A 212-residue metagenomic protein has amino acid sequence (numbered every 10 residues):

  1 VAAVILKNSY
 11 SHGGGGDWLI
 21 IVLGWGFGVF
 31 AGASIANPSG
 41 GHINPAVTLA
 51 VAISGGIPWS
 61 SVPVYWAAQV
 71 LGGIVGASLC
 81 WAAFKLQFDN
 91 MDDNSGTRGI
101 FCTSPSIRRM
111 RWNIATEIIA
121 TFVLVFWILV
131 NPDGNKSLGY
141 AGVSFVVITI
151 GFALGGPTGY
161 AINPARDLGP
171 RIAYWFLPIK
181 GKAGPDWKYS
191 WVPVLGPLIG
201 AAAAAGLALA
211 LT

Functional and structural regions predicted by a protein language model:
V1-T212: Membrane-interface helix-loop junctions and terminal tails of multi-pass membrane proteins
